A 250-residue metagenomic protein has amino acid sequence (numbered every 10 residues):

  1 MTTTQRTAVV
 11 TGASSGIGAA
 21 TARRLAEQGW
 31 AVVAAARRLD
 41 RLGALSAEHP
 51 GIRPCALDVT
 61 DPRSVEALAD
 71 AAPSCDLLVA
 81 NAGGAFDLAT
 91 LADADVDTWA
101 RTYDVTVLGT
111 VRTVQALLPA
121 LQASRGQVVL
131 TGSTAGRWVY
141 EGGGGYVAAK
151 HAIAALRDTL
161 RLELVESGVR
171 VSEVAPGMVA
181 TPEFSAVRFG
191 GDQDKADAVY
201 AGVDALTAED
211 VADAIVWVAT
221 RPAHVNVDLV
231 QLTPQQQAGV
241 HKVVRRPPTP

Functional and structural regions predicted by a protein language model:
S14-S15: Conserved glycine-rich cofactor-binding loop
A56-A67, V96: The beta1-alpha1 cofactor-binding region of Rossmann-like NAD(H)/NADP(H)-dependent oxidoreductases
A89-L91, D95-A100: Substrate-binding pocket helix/loop in short-chain dehydrogenase/reductase
V114, A149: Active-site helix of classical SDR
P119, L162-E163: Alpha-helical segment proximal to the catalytic Tyr-Lys
S133: Residue(s) in the substrate-gating loop at a strand-loop-helix junction that position the organic substrate next
E173-V174, Q193-H241, R245: C-terminal helical subdomain
